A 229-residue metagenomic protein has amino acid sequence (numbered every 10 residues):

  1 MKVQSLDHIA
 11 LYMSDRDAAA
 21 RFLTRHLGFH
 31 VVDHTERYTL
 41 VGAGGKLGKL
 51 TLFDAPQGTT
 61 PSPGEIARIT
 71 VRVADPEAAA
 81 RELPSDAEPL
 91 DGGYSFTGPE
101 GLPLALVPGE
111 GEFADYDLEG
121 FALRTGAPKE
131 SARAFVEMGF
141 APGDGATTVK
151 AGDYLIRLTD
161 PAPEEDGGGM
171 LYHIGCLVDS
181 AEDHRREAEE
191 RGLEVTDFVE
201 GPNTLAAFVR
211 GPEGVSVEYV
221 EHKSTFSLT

Functional and structural regions predicted by a protein language model:
M1, A10-L50, A122-I156: Core segments of cupin and vicinal oxygen chelate
M1-S5, L106: Short N-terminal secondary-structure initiator segments
S5-S14, P56-S85, G92-T97, D117-A127 (+3 more regions): Vicinal oxygen chelate
T51-F53, T70, T159, V220: A cross-family glycoside hydrolase active-site/sugar-binding cleft signature
T51-P56, T60, V107: DNA polymerase sliding clamps and clamp-related checkpoint/processivity subunits
A80-L123, D144-P161, R185-T229: Vicinal oxygen chelate
